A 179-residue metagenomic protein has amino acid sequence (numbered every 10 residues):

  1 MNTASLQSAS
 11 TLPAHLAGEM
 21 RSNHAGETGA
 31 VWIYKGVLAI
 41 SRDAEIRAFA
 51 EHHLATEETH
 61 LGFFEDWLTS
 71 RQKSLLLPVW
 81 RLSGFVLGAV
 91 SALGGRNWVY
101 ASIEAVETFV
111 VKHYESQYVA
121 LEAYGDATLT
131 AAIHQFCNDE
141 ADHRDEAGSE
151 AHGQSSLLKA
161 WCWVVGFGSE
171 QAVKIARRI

Functional and structural regions predicted by a protein language model:
M1-I179: Non-heme di-metal
